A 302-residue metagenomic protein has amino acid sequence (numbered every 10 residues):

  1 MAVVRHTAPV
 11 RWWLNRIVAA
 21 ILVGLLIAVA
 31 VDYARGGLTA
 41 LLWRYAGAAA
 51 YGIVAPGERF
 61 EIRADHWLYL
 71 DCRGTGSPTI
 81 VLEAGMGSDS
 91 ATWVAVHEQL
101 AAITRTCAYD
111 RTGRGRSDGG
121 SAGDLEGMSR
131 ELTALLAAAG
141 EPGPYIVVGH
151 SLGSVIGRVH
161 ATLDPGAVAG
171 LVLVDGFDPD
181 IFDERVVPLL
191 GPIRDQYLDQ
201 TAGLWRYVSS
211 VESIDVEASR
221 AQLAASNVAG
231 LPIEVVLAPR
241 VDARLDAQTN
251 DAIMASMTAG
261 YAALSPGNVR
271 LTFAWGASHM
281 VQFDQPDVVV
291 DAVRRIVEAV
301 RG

Functional and structural regions predicted by a protein language model:
A2-P78, I103-T104, A259-G260, E298-G302: Alpha/beta-hydrolase fold catalytic core
H66, D71-R116: Conserved HGGG/HGGXW glycine-rich cap/lid loop of the alpha/beta-hydrolase fold
A108-I146: Active-site loop/oxyanion-hole signature of alpha/beta-hydrolase fold enzymes
P142-D180: Conserved hydrolase catalytic core segment
V172-S210, S256: Flexible "cap/lid" loop of the alpha/beta hydrolase fold
L204-A225, I253-G260: Active-site nucleophile elbow and catalytic-triad environment of alpha/beta-hydrolase enzymes
A243-A277: Conserved loop-alpha-helix segment in the C-terminal half of the alpha/beta-hydrolase fold that carries the catalytic
N268-G302: Catalytic active-site module of serine/aspartate enzymes centered on a nucleophile-bearing elbow/loop
